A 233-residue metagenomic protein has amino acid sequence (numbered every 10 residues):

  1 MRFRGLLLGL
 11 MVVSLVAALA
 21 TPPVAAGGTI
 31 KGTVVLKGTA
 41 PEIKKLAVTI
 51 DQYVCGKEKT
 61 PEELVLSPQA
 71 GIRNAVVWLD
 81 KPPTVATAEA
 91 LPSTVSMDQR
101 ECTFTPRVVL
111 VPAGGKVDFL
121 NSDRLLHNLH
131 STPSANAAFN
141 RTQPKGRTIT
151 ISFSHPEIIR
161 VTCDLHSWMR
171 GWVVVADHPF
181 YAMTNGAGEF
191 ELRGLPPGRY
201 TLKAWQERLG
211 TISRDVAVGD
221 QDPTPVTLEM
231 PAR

Functional and structural regions predicted by a protein language model:
M1-G5: Positively charged n-region of N-terminal signal peptides that target proteins for export
L8-A18: Bacterial N-terminal signal peptides
T21-R233: Extracytoplasmic copper-binding redox domains, predominantly the cupredoxin/blue-copper superfamily
